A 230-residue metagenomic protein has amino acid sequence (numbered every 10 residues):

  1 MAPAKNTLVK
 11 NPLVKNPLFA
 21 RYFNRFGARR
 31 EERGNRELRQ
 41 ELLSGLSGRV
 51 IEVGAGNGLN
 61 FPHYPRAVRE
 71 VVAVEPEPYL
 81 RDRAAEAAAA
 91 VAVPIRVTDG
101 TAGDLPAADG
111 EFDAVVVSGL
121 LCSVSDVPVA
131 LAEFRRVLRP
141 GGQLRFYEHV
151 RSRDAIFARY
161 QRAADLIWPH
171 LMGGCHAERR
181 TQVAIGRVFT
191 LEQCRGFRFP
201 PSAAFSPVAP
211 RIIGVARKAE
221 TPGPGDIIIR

Functional and structural regions predicted by a protein language model:
M1-G48, L59-H63, Q161: Conserved class I S-adenosyl-L-methionine
I51-D104: Class I SAM-dependent methyltransferase SAM/SAH-binding core
G103-V115: A short acidic, Gly/Pro-enriched loop at the edge of an enzyme's catalytic core that lines a small-molecule cofactor
D113-D126: A short SAM/SAH-binding and catalytic strip from SAM-dependent methyltransferases
P128-P140: A short glycine-rich, Lys/Arg-flanked "PGG" loop and its adjoining helix->strand segment in the class I
G141-H149: Conserved beta-strand signature within the Rossmann-like core of class I S-adenosyl-L-methionine
G173-F189: Short alpha-helix
R195-R230: Core SAM-dependent methyltransferase catalytic element
